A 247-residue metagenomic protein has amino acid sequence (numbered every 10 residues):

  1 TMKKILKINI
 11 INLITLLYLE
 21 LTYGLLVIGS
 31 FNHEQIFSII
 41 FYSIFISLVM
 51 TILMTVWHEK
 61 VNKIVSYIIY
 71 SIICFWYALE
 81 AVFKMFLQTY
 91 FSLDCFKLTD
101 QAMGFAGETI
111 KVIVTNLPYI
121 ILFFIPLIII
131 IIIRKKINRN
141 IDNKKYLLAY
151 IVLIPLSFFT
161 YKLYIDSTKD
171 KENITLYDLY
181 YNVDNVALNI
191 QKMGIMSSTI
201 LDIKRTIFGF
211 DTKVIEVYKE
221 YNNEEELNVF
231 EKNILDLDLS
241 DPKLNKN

Functional and structural regions predicted by a protein language model:
T1, K246-N247: Short intrinsically disordered, low-complexity coil segments enriched in acidic
K3-R205, G209-D211: Transmembrane and membrane-interface helices of multi-pass, inner-membrane envelope-modifying transferases
N182-K246: Membrane/wall-proximal cationic-aromatic binding patches
